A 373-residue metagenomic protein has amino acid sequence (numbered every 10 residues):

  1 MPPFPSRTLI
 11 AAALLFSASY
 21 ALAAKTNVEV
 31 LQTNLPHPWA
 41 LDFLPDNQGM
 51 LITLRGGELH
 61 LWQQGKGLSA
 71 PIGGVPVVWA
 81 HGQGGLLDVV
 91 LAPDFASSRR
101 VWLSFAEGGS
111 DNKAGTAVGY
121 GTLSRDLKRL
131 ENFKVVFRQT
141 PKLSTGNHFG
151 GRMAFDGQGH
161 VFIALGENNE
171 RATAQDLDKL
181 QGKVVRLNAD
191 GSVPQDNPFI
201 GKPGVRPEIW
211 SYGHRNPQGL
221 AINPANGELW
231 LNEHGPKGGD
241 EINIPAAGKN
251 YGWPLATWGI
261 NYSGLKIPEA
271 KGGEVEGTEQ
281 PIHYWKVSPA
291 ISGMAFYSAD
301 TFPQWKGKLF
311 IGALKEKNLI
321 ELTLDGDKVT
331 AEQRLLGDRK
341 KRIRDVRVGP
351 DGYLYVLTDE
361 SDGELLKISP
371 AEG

Functional and structural regions predicted by a protein language model:
M1-I10: Bacterial N-terminal signal peptides that target proteins for export
S17-A21: N-terminal signal peptide c-region/cleavage motif recognized by signal peptidases
L22-R171, G219-I222, G227-G235, V287-D325 (+1 more regions): Acidic, Gly/Ser/Thr-rich repeat motifs that build Ca2+-stabilized beta-propeller blades
A70-G84, N132-H148, A189-W210, P254-K286 (+1 more regions): Surface-exposed loop and turn segments in beta-propeller and other repeat-based domains that flank or scaffold
E107, I163-Q181, G239-E241, P245: Short, conserved, GDST-rich strand-edge loop motifs in beta-rich repeat architectures
A117-D126, D178-A189, P245: Beta-propeller blade signature
K179-L187, D196-L229: Loop-centered beta-sheet repeat module
V329-P350: Conserved blade-ending motifs and adjacent loop-strand segments that build the rim/top face of beta-propeller domains
